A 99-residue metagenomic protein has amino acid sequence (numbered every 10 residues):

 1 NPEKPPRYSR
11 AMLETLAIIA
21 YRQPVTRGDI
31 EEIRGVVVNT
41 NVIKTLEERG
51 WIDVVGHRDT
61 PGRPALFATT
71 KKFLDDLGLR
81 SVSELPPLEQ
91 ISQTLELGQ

Functional and structural regions predicted by a protein language model:
N1-E14, E48: Short alpha-helical segments that sit at the start of domains
E14-Q23: Short, locally clustered residues in the helix-turn-helix/winged-helix DNA-binding domain
Q23-R34: Short acidic, hydrophobic short linear motifs in intrinsically disordered regions
I43-E47: Short, hydrophobic-biased segments on the C-terminal half of alpha helices that form "recognition helices"
G50-D59: A short, conserved structural fragment
D59-T70: Minor-groove-contacting beta-hairpin "wing" of winged helix-turn-helix DNA-binding domains
D75-Q99: Phosphate-centric recognition/catalysis
